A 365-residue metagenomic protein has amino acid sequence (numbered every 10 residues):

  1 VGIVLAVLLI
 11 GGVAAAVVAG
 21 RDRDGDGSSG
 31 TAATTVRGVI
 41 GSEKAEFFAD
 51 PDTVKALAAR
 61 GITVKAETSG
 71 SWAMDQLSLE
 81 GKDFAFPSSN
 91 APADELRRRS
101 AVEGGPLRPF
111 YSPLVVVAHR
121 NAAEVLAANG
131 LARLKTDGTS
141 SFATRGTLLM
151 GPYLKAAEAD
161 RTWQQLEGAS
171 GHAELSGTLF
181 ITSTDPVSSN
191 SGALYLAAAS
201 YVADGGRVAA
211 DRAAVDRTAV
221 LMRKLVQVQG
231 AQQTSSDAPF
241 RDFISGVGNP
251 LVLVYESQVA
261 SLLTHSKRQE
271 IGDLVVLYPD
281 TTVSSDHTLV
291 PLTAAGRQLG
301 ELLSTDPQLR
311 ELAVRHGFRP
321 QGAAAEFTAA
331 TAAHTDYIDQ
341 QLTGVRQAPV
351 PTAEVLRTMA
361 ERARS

Functional and structural regions predicted by a protein language model:
V1-R21, A32, L292-S365: Extracellular/periplasmic juxtamembrane helices and adjacent flexible linkers that interface with membrane partners
G27-S176, T335-D336, A353-S365: N-terminal segment of the mature folded domain
E43-A49, V187-A203: Bilobed "Venus flytrap"/periplasmic-binding protein-like clamshell domains and structurally analogous long
R60-T63, K82, S176-F180, V247-P250 (+1 more regions): Loop/turn elements at helix/coil->beta-strand transitions in domains of secreted/extracellular proteins
R108-V116, A219-V226, K267-R297: Periplasmic-binding protein-like
R120-G138, H287-L312: Extended ligand-binding regions for polar small-molecule ligands
M150-V187, A219-S236: Alpha-helix-centered segments that form part of catalytic cores
L194-V275: Ligand-binding pocket segment of bilobal, Venus flytrap-like solute-binding proteins
